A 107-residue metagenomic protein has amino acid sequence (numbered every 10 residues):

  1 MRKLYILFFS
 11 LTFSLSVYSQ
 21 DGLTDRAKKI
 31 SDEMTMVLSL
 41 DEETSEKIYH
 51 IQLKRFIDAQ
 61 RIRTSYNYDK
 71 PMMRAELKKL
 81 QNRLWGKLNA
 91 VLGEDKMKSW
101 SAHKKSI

Functional and structural regions predicted by a protein language model:
M1-T24: Bacterial Sec-dependent N-terminal signal peptides
S19-I107: Charge-rich (acidic/polar
